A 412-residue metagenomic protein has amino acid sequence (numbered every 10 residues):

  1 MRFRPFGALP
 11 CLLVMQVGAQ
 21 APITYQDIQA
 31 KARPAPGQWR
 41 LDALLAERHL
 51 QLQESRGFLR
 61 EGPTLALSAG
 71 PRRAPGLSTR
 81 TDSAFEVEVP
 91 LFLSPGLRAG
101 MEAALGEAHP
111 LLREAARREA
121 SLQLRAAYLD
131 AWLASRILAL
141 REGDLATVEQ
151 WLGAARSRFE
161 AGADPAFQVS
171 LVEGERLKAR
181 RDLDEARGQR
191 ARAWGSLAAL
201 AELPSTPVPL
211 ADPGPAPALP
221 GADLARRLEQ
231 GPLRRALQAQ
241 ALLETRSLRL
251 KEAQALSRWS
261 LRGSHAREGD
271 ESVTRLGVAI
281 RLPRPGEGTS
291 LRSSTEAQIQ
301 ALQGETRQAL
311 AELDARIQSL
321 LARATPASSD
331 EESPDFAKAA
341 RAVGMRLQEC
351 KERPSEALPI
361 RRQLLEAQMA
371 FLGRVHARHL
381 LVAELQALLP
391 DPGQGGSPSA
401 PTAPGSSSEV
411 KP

Functional and structural regions predicted by a protein language model:
M1-A8: Bacterial N-terminal signal peptides that target proteins for export
C11-A19: Hydrophobic h-region of N-terminal signal peptides that target proteins for export in Gram-negative bacteria
G18-T64, A69, F92, A103 (+10 more regions): Bacterial Sec-pathway N-terminal export signals of envelope proteins
I23, R117-Q230, L320-A327, A342-M345 (+1 more regions): Periplasmic alpha-helical coiled-coil/stalk elements that build and connect Gram-negative outer-membrane
K31-Q38, E47-G62, E86-M101, E114-R118 (+9 more regions): A glycine-/polar-enriched beta->alpha junction
P63-G100, P207, A211-A218, R258-A297 (+1 more regions): Small/polar, glycine/serine/threonine/aspartate-rich low-complexity segments that form flexible
R180-L203, A337-P412: Short segments within alpha-helical structural elements
